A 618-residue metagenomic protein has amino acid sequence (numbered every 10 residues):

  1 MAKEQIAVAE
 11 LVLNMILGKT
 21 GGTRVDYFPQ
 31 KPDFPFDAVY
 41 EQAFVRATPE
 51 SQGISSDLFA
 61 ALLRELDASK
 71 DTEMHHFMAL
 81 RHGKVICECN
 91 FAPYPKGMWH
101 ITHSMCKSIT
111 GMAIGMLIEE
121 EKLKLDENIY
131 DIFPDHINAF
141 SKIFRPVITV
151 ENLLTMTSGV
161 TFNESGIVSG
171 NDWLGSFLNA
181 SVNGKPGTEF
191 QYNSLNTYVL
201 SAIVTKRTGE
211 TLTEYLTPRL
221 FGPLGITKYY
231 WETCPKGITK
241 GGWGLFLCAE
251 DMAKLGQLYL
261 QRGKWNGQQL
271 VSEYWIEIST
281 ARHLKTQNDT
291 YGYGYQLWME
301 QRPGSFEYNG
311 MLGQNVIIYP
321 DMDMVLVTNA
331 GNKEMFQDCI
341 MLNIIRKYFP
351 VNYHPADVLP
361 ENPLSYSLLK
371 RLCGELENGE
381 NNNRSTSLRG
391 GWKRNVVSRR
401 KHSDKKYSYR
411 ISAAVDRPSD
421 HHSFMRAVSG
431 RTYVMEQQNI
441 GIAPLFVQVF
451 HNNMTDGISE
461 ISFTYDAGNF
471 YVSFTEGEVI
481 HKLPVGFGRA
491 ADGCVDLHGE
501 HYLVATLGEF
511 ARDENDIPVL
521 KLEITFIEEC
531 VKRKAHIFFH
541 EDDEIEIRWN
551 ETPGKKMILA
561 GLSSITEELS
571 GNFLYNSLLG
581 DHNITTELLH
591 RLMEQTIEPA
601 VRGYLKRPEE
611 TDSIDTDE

Functional and structural regions predicted by a protein language model:
M1-P95, I118-L123, P363-Q438, L445 (+3 more regions): N-terminal leader/targeting segments and the immediately adjacent pre-domain N-terminus
G83, I101-D126, L153, L200-V204 (+1 more regions): Active-site SXXK
E120-S158, N179, E210-W243: Active-site helix/loop module of the DD-peptidase/beta-lactamase fold, centered on the serine-lysine SxxK catalytic
S158-T233: A small/polar active-site loop signature that marks catalytic segments
N196-I203, G241-K264, Q314-G331: Active-site-proximal alpha-helical segments within enzyme catalytic domains
L216-T217, F221-T280: Active-site-proximal binding-pocket segments
I276-T328: Active-site Gly/Thr loop motif
T432-G554, A560-E567: Substrate-recognition/cap regions that form aromatic- and gly/pro-loop-enriched pockets for small-molecule ligands
